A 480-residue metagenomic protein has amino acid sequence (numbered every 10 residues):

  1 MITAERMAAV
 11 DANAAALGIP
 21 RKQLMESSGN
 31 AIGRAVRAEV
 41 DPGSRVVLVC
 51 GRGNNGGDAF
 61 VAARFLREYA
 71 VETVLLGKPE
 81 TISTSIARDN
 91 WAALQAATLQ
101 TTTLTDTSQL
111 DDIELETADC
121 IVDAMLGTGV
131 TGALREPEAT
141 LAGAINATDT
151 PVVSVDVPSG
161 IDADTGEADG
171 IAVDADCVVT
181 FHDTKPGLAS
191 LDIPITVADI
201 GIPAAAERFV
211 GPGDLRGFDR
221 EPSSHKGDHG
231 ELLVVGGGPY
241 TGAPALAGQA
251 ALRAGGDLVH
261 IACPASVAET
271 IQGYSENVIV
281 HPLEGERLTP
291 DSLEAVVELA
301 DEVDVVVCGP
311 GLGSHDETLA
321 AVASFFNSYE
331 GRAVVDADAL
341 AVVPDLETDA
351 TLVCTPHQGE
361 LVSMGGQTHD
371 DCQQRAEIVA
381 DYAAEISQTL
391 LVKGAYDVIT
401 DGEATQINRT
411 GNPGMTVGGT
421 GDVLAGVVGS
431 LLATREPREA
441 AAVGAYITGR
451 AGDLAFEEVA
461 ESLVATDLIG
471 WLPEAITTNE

Functional and structural regions predicted by a protein language model:
M1-L75, K185-R332, A341-P344, T348-A350 (+1 more regions): Small-residue (G/A/S/T)-rich helix-start motifs and N-terminal tracts that mark the onset
R34-M125, R135-S154, A321: Nucleotide and nucleotide-moiety/phosphate-recognizing core
C50, A124-L126, V157, H182 (+4 more regions): Glycine-rich, N-terminal phosphate-binding loop of Rossmann-like dinucleotide-binding domains
L99, A147-V152, A175-D176, Y329-A333 (+2 more regions): A short helix->loop->beta-strand "cap" motif at the edges of active sites that frequently abuts
I113-G132, D304-S314: Rossmann-like NAD(P)-binding element
D119-C120, A124-R208: Internal gly/pro-rich beta-alpha loop/helix module that stabilizes soluble enzyme cofactors or their anionic handles
S159-D162, D338-V342: Short acidic, Gly/Ser-rich segments with clustered Asp/Glu that frequently serve as metal-coordination loops in enzyme
A350-Q358: Non-cysteine beta-strand/loop elements that form the S-adenosyl-L-methionine
